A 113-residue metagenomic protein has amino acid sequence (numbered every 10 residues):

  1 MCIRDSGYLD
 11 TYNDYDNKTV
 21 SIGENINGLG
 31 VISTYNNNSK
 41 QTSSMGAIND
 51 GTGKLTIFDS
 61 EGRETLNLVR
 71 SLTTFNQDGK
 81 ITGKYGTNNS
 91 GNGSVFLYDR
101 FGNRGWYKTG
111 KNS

Functional and structural regions predicted by a protein language model:
M1-I3: Short, small-residue-biased leader/transition segments that mark boundaries at the very start of proteins
L9-Y12, K18-I22, G30-Y35, T42-M45 (+5 more regions): Fold-core signature of tandem repeat domains
L97-S113: Short, low-complexity, Pro/Ser/Thr/Gly-rich segments in the mature regions of secreted, periplasmic
